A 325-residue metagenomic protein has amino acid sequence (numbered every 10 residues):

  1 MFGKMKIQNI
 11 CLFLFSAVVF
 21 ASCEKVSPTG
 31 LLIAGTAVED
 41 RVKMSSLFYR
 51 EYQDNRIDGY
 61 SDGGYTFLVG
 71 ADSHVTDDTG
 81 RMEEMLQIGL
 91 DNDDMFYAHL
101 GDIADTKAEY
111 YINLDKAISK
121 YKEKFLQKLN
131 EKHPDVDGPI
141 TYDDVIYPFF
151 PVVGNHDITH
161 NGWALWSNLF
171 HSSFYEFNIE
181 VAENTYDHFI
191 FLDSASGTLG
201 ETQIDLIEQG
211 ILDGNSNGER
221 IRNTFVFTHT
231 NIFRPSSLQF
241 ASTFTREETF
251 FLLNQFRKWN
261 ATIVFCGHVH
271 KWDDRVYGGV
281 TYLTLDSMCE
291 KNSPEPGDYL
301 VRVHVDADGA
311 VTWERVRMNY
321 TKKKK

Functional and structural regions predicted by a protein language model:
F2-C11: Bacterial N-terminal signal peptides that target proteins for export
I10-V18: Sec-dependent N-terminal signal peptides
F20-S22: C-terminal motif of bacterial Sec signal peptides marking the signal peptidase cleavage site
E24-D115: N-terminal active-site segment of His-dependent metallophosphoesterases
V38-D58, A108-N223, E248-K258, R275-A307 (+1 more regions): Extended active-site neighborhood of metal-dependent phosphoesterases/phosphodiesterases
D72, G101-D102, G154-N155, H229 (+1 more regions): Active-site glycine-centered loops adjacent to acidic/histidine catalytic or metal-binding residues that shape
V226-I232, T262-W272: Histidine-centered catalytic micro-motifs
R234-E248: Outer-membrane beta-barrel translocator/channel fold
